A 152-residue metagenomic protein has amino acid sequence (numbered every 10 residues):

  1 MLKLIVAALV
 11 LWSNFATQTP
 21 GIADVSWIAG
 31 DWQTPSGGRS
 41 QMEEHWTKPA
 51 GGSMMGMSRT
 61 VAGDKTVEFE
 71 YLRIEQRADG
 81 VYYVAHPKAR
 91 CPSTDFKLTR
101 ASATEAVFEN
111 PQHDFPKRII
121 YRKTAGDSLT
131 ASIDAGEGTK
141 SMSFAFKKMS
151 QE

Functional and structural regions predicted by a protein language model:
M1-A8: Sec-dependent signal peptide recognition, specifically the positively charged N-region followed immediately by
V10-N14: Hydrophobic core
F15-G37: Short N-terminal segments immediately surrounding and downstream of signal-peptide cleavage
A29, T34-Q112: Central antiparallel beta-sheet cores of small beta-barrel/beta-sandwich binding domains
S93, K97-L98, A103, K123 (+1 more regions): Edge beta-strand at a domain terminus
D114-K117: Charged, amphipathic alpha-helical segments
I119-Y121: Exposed beta-sheet edge/beta-hairpin loop segments within beta-rich domains
